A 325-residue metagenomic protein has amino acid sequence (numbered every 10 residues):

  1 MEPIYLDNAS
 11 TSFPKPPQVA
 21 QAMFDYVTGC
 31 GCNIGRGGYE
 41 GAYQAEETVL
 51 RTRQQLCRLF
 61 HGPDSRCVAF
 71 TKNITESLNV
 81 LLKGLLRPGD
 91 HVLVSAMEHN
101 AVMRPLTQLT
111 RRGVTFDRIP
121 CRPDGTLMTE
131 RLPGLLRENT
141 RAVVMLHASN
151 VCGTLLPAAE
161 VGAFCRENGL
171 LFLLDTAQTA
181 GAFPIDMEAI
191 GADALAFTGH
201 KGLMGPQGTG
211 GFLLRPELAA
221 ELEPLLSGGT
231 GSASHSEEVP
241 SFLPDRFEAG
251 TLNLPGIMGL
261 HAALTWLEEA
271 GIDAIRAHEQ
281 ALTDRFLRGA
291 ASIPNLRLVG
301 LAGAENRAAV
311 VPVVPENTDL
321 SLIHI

Functional and structural regions predicted by a protein language model:
M1-I323: Pyridoxal 5′-phosphate
